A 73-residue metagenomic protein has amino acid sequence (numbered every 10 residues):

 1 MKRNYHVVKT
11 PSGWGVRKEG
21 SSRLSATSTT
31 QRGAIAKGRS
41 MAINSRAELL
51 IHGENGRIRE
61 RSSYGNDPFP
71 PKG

Functional and structural regions predicted by a protein language model:
K2-R23: Short aromatic-glycine-(Arg/Gly/Cys) micro-motifs in beta-strand/loop hairpins
N4-H6, R39, L49: Short, surface-exposed charged micro-motifs
G20, R39, E54-N55: Active-site-proximal or metal-binding-adjacent scaffold patches in catalytic folds
R23-S25, I58-R59: Surface-exposed loop/edge segments in extracytoplasmic proteins
A26-T30, P70-K72: A short, polar/proline- and glycine-enriched secondary-structure boundary/capping micro-motif
S28-S45: A short, charged, amphipathic alpha-helix used as a generic interaction element across diverse proteins
S45-G53: A short amphipathic beta-strand at an alpha->beta junction
R57-G73: A cross-kingdom feature marking charged/low-complexity
